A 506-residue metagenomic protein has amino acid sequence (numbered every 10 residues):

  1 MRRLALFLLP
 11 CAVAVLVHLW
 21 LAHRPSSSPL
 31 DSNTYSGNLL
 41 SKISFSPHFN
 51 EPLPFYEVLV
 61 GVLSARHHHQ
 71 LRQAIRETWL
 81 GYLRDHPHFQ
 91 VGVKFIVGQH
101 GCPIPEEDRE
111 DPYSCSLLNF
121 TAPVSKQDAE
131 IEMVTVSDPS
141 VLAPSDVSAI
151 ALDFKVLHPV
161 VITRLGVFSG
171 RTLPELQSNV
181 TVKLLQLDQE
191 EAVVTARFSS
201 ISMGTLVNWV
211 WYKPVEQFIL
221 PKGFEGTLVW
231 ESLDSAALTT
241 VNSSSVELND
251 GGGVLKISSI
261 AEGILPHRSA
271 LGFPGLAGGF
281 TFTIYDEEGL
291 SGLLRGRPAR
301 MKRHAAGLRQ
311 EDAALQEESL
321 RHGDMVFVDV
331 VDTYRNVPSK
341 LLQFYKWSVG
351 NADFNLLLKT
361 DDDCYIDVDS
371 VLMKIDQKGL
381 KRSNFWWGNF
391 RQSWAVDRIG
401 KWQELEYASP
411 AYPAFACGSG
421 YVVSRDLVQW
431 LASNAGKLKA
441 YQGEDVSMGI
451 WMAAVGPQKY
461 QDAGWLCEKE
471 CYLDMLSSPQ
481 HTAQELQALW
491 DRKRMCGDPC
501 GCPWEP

Functional and structural regions predicted by a protein language model:
M1-S44, H69, I75: N-terminal signal-anchor transmembrane helix specifying type II single-pass membrane topology of secretory-pathway
R3-L19, E262, G275, Y285-G292 (+2 more regions): C-terminal catalytic/acceptor-binding lobe
K94-Q127, L293-N355: Active-site-proximal specificity loops/subdomain of glycosyltransferases
D111-A129, L173-I264: Aromatic- and Gly/Pro-enriched, solvent-exposed loop/edge beta-strand patches characteristic of beta-rich domains
P123-P144, E317, Y334-P338, W347 (+3 more regions): Conserved catalytic core of nucleotide-sugar-dependent glycosyltransferases
I150-L152, L157, S245-A305: PGST-rich, cysteine-poor low-complexity/disordered linker and tail segments that act as flexible spacers
A151-V161, T172, V215-K222, S424: Extracellular and analogous surface-interaction loops
H158-T172, T227-W230: A short beta-strand element within beta-rich, extracytoplasmic domains of secreted/secretory-pathway proteins
